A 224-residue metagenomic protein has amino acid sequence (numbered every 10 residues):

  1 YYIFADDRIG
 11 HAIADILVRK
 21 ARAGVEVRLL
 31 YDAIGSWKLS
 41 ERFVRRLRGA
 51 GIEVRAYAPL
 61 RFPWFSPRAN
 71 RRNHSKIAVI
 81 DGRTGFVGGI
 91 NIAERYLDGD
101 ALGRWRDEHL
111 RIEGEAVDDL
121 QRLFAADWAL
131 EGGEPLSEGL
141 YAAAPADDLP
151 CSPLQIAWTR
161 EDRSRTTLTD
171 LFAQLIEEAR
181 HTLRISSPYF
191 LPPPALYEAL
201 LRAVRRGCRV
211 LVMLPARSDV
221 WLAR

Functional and structural regions predicted by a protein language model:
Y1-R224: Charged, low-complexity intrinsically disordered terminal segments
